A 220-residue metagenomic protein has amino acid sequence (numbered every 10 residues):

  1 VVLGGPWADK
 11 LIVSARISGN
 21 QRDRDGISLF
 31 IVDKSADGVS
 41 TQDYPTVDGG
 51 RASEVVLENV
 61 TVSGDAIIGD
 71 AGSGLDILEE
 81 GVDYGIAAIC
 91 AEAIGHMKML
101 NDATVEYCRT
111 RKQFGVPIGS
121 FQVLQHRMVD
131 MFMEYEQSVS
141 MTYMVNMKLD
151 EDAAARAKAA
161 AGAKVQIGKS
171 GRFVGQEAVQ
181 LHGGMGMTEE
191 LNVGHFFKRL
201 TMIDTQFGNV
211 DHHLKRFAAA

Functional and structural regions predicted by a protein language model:
V1-G4, V47, M187: Glycine-rich phosphate/pyrophosphate-binding beta-alpha loops
V1-T41: A short core secondary-structure module
P6-D9, D23-G26, S35, G50-V56 (+6 more regions): A generic structural signal for well-ordered coil/turn residues at beta-strand boundaries that shape enzyme active-site
L11-S14, I31, S40, E54-V56 (+4 more regions): Structured core elements
F30, V55-L57, M97, S138: Residue-level signal for inorganic ion chemistry
D33-S63: Flexible, small-/acidic-enriched active-site or ligand-binding loops
S53-G81: A short, charged helix-loop
I77-A220: Alpha-helical interface subdomain recognition
